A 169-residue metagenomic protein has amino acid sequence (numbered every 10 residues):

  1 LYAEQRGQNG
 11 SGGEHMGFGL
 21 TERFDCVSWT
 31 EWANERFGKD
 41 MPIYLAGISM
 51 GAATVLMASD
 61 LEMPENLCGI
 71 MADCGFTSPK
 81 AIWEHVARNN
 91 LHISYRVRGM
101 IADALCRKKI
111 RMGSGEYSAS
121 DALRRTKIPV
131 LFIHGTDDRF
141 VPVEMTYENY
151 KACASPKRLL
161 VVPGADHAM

Functional and structural regions predicted by a protein language model:
Q8-K39: Catalytic nucleophile-loop/oxyanion-hole region of alpha/beta-hydrolase and closely related hydrolase-like folds
F37-S49: Alpha/beta-hydrolase fold nucleophile elbow
G47-M57: Glycine-rich nucleophile elbow surrounding the catalytic serine of serine-hydrolase chemistry
M57-M112: Hydrolase active-site cap/lid region
C106-A122, I128: Active-site nucleophile elbow and catalytic-triad environment of alpha/beta-hydrolase enzymes
A119, I128, P142-K151: Short alpha-helix in the alpha/beta-hydrolase fold that links the catalytic acid
R125-K127, F132-H134, D138: Short beta-strand/loop motif that positions the catalytic acidic residue of the alpha/beta-hydrolase fold
A165-M169: Catalytic histidine-centered segment of alpha/beta-hydrolase-like enzymes
